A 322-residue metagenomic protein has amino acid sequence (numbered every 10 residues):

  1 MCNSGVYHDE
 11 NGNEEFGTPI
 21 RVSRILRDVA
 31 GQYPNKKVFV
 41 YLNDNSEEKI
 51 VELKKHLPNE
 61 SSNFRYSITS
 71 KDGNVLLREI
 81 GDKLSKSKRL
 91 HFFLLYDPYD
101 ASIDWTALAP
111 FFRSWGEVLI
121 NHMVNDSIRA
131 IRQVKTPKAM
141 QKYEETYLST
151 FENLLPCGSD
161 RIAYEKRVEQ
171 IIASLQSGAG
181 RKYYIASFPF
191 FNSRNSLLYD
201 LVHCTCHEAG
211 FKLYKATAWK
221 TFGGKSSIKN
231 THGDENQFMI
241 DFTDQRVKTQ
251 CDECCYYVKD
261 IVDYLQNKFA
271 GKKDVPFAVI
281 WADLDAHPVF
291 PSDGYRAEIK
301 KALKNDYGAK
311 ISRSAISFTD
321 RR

Functional and structural regions predicted by a protein language model:
M1-E79, P291-K301: SAM cofactor-binding core of SAM-dependent methyltransferases, primarily the Rossmann-like beta-alpha-beta module
N3, V22, L94, C204 (+1 more regions): A residue-level signal for conserved active-site and pocket-lining positions in enzyme catalytic cores
A30-N35, F92-P98: ATP-dependent adenylation/nucleotidyltransferase module used to activate substrates
V38-V40, F92-L94, V118: Hydrophobic/aromatic residues located in beta-strands of well-ordered beta-sheets within soluble catalytic
E47, P98-Y99: Short, surface-exposed acidic/glycine-rich loop or hinge patches that mediate macromolecular interfaces
L77-H91, Y99-S312, T319-R321: Class I S-adenosyl-L-methionine
